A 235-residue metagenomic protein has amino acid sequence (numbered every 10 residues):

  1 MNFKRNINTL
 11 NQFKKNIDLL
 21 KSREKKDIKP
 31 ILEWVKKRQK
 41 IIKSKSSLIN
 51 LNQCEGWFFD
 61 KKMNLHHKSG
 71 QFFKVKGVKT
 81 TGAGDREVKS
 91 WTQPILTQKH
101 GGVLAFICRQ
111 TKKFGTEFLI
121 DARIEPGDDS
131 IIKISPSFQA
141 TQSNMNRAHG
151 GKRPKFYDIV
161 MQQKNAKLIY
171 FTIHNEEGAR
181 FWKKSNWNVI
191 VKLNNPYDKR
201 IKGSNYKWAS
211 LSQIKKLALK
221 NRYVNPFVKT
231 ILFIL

Functional and structural regions predicted by a protein language model:
M1-A83, R222, L232-L235: N-terminal domain-onset segments
D27-P30, K133, S137, Q213 (+1 more regions): Exposed alpha-helical structural elements
K45-A105, K155-N175: Extended, Lys/Arg-enriched charged tracts that mediate electrostatic binding to polyanionic substrates
T80-S130, P136-Q139: Core of folded catalytic or high-affinity ligand/protein-binding domains in predominantly eukaryotic proteins
R123-I169: Compact, glycine/acidic-enriched structural inserts
I169-L235: Elongated scaffolding segments in large macromolecular assemblies, built predominantly from amphipathic alpha-helices
